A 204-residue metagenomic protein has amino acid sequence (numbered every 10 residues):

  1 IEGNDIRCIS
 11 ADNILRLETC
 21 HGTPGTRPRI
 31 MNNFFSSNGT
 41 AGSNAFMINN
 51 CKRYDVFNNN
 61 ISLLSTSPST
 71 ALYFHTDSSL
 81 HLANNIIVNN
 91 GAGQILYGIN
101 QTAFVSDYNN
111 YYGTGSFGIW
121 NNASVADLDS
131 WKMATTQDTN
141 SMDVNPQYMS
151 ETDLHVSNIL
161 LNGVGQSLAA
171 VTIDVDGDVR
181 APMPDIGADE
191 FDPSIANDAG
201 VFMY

Functional and structural regions predicted by a protein language model:
I1-E18, P24-G39, K52-S65, S78-N89 (+3 more regions): Right-handed parallel beta-helix
I6, S10-L17, F35-M47, S65-L72 (+3 more regions): Short glycine/acidic-rich loop motifs that flank beta-strands on beta-rich extracellular proteins
G22, I48, F74: Residue-level marker of regulatory loop/turn positions in helix-turn-helix DNA-binding domains and in histidine
N50, T76, S150: Conserved strand-loop elements at the edges of beta-sheets that form or border functional pockets
H81-I86, I95-A134, V156: Extracellular, surface-exposed repeat/solenoid domains
N110, V125-E190: C-terminal accessory segments
S194-Y204: Extracellular/luminal regions of secreted and cell-surface proteins that mediate adhesion/ECM remodeling
